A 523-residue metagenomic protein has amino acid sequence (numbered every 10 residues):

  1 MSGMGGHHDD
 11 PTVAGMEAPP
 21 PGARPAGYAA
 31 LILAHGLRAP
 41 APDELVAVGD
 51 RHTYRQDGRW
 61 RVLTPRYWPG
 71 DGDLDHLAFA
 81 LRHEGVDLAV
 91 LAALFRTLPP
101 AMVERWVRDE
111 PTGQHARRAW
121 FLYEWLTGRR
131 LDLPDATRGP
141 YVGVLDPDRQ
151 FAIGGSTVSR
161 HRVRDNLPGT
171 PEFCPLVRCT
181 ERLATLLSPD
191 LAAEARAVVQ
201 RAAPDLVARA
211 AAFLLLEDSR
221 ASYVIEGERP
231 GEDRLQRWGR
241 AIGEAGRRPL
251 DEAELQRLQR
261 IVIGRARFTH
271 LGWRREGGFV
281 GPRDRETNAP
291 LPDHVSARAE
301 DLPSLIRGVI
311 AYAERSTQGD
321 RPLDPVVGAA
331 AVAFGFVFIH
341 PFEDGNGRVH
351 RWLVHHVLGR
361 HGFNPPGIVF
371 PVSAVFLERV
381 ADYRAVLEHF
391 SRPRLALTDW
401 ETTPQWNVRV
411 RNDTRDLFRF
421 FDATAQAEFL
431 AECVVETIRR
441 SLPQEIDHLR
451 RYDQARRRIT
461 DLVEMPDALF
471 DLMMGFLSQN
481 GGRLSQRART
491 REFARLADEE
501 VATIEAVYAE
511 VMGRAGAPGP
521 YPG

Functional and structural regions predicted by a protein language model:
M1-E343, R348-G523: FIC/Doc superfamily catalytic core
